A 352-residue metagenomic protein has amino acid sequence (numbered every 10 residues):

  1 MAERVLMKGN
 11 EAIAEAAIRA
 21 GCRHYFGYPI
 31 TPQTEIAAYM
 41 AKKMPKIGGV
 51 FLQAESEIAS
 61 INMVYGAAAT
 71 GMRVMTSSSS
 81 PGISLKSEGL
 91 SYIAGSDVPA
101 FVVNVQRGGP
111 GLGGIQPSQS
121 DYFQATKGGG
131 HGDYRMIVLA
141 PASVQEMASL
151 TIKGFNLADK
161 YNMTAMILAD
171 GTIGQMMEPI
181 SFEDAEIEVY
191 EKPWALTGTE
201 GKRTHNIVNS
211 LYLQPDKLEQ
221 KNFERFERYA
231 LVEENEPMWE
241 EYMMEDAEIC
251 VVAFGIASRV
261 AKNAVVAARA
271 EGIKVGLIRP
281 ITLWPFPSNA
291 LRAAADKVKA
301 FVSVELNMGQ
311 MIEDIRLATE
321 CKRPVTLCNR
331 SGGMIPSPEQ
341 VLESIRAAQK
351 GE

Functional and structural regions predicted by a protein language model:
K8-A12, F226-I249, K262: Glycine-/acidic-rich phosphate or pyrophosphate-binding loops and their flanking alpha/beta elements
H24-G27, G49-L52, T70-L85, P99-N104 (+1 more regions): A short, small-residue-rich loop immediately preceding and capping a beta-strand
Q33, N162-E241: Conformationally flexible catalytic loops at phosphate/diphosphate-handling active centers
Y39, M44-V64, V74-T76: Active-site cofactor/substrate anionic-group-binding motifs, chiefly glycine- and Lys/Arg-rich phosphate-binding loops
Q116-D170: Conserved thiamine diphosphate
W239-K274, I278, W284-A290: Redox- and metal-dependent alpha/beta enzyme cores, enriched for Fe-S-associated oxidoreductases and cofactor-handling
E305-E352: Peripheral docking tails and interdomain loops at the edges of cofactor- or intermediate-handling domains
